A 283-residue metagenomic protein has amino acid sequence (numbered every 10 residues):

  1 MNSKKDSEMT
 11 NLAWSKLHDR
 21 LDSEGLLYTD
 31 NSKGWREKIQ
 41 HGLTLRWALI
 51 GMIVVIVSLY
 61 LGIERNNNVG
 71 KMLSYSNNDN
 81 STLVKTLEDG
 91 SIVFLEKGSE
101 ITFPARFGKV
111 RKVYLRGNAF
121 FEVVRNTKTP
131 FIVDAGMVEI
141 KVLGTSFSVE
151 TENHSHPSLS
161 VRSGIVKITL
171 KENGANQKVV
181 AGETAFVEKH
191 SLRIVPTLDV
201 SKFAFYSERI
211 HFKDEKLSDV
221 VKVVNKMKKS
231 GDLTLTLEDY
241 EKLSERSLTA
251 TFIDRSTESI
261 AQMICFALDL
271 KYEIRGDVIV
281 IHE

Functional and structural regions predicted by a protein language model:
M1, L21, N77-S81: Generic low-polarity alpha-helical segments
N2-L45: Positively biased amphipathic helices and basic secretion/translocation or surface-docking motifs that either flank
L27-E283: A residue-level detector for the "anchor" residue at the start of short, highly conserved motifs
